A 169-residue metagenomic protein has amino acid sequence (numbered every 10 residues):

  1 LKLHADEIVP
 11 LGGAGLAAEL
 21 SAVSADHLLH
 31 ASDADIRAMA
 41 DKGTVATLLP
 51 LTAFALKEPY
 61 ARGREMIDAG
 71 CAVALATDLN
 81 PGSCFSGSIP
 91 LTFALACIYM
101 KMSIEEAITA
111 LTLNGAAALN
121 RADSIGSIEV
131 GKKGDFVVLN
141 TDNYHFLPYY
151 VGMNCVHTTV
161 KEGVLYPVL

Functional and structural regions predicted by a protein language model:
L1, V73, H157: Hydrophobic anchor at the start of a short beta-strand that flanks the dinucleotide cofactor-binding loop
L1-L11: Metal-dependent enolase-superfamily TIM-barrel catalytic cores that perform enediolate-based chemistry
H4-D6, L28, N80, V137 (+1 more regions): Anionic group-transfer/hydrolysis microenvironments
P10-S124, L165-Y166: Active-site-adjacent C-terminal substructures of enzyme catalytic domains
S24, S127, T158: Conserved beta-strand positions that form and line the central face of beta-propeller blades
A40-D41, I67-A69, E129-K132, V151-G152: A structural signal for short secondary-structure junctions
A74-T77, A116-A117, A122-P148: Structural signature of the urease/amidohydrolase superfamily beta/alpha-barrel
L111-L113, K133-L169: C-terminal cap of metal-dependent C-N hydrolases
